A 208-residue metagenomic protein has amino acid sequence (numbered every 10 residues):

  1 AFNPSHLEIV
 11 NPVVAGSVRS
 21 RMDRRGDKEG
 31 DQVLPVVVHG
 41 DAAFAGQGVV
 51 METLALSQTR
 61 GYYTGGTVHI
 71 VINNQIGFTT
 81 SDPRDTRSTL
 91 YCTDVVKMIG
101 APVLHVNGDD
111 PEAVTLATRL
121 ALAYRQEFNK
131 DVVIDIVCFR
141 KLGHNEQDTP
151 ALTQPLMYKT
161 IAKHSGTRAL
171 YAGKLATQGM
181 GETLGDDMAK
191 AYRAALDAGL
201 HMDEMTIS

Functional and structural regions predicted by a protein language model:
A1-F2, K141-S208: Conserved acidic/glycine
A1-G100, L104: Cofactor-binding active-site loop characterized by glycine-rich and histidine/acidic residues
H6-V10, G46, T89, V114 (+5 more regions): Generic structural signal for well-ordered, non-membrane alpha-helical segments in soluble metabolic enzymes
P12-D23, E52-R60, I70-Q75, V95-I99 (+5 more regions): Generic, well-ordered alpha-helical scaffold segments in large soluble proteins
G26-L34, V132-V137, L184-M188, M202-S208: Short coil/turn segments at secondary-structure boundaries
Q47, T53, T59, Q75 (+5 more regions): Surface-exposed loop/turn and secondary-structure junction residues enriched for glycine/proline
T79-T89, K97-V133, V137-G143, Q147 (+1 more regions): Conserved phosphate-handling catalytic cores of large alpha/beta enzymes
Y91-A117, K159, H164-L184: Conserved thiamine diphosphate
